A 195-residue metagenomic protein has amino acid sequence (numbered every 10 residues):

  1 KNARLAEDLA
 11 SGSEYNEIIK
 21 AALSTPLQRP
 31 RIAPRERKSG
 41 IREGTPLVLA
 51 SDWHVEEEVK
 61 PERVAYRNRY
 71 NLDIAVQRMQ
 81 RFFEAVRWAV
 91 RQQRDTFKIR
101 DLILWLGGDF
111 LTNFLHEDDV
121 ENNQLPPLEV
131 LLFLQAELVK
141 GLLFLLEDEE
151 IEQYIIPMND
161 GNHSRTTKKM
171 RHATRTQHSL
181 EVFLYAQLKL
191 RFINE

Functional and structural regions predicted by a protein language model:
K1-S24: Short glycine- and acidic-rich boundary segments immediately preceding or forming the N-terminal edge of structured
I19, Y154, F192-E195: Generic preference for hydrophobic/aromatic residues in regular secondary structure cores
A21-A22, F82, K189: Residues that form generic nucleotide/phosphate-binding pockets
P34-W53, P61-A186: Core catalytic region of metal-dependent phosphoesterases/phosphodiesterases, especially metallo-beta-lactamase-like
F183-E195: Metallo-beta-lactamase
